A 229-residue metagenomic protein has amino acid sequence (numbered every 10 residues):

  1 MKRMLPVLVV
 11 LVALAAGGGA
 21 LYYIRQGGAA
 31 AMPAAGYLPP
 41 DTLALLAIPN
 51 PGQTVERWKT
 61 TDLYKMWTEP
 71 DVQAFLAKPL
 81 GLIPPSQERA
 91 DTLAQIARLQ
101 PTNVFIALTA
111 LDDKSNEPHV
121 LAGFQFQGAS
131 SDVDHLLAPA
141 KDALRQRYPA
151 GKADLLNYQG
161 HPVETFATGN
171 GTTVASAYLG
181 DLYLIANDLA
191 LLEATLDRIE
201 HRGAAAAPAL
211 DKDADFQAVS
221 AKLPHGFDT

Functional and structural regions predicted by a protein language model:
K2-T165, A214-T229: Structural boundary/hinge residues at secondary-structure and domain interfaces
A167, T172-T229: A conserved glycine-rich beta-strand in the N-terminal activation segment of trypsin-fold
